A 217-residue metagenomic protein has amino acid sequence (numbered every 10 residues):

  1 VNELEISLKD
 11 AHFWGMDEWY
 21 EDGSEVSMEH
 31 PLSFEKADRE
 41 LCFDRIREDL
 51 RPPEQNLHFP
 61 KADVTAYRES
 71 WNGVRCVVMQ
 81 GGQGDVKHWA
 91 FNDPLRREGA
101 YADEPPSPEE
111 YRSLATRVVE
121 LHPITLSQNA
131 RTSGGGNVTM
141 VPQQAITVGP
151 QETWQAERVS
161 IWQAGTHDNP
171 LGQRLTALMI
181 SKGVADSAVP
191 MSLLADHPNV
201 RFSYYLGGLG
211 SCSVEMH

Functional and structural regions predicted by a protein language model:
N2-A11, R51, E152-A156, L194-P198: Short, conserved loop/helix-junction motifs that constitute active-site signature segments in enzyme catalytic cores
L4-Q80, M140: Ligand-binding beta-strand-loop-alpha-helix segment within the catalytic cores of soluble metabolic enzymes
L57, G136-V141, M179-K182: Short, flexible loop segments at the rims of nucleotide/cofactor-binding pockets, characterized by
E69, W89-E104, L171-L175, V214-E215: A short secondary-structure junction signal
V74-E98: A glycine-rich beta-strand to alpha-helix segment that forms a phosphate/ribose-binding loop at ligand/cofactor sites
A90-P142: Class I SAM-dependent methyltransferase SAM-binding "motif I" and its flanking Rossmann-like core
V148-H217: ATP/nucleoside-binding phosphotransfer catalytic cores, i.e., glycine-rich phosphate-binding loops
